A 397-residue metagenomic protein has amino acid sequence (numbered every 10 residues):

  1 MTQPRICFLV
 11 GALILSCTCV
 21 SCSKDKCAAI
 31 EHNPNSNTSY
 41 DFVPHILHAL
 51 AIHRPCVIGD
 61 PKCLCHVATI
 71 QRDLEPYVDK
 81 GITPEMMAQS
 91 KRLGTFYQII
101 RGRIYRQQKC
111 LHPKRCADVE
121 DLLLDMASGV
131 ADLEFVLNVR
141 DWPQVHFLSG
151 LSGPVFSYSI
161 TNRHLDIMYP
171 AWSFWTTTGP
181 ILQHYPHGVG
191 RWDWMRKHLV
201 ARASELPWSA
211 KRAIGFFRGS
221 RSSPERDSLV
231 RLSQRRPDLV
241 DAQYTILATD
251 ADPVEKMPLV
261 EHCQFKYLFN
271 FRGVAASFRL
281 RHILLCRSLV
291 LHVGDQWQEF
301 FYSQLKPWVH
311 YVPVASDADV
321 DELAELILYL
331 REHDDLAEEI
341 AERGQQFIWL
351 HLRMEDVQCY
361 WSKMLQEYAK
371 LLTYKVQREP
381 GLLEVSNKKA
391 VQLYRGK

Functional and structural regions predicted by a protein language model:
M1-Q3, A131-D132, S209-R212, R236 (+2 more regions): Short, well-ordered loop/turn elements at secondary-structure boundaries
T2, S23-K24, R395-G396: Short, intrinsically disordered terminal tails adjacent to the first/last structured region
P4-V20: Cleavable N-terminal signal peptides of Sec/SRP-targeted secreted and luminal proteins
I14, W142, S222, L247 (+3 more regions): Conserved beta-strand elements of beta-rich interaction domains across eukaryotes, especially beta-propellers
S21-P258, L383: Secretory-pathway glycan-assembly enzymes, especially type II membrane glycosyltransferases that use nucleotide-sugar
L259-S386: Catalytic binding pocket for nucleotide-activated donors in carbohydrate/polymer assembly enzymes
L382-K397: Tryptophan-rich aromatic "cage" segments
